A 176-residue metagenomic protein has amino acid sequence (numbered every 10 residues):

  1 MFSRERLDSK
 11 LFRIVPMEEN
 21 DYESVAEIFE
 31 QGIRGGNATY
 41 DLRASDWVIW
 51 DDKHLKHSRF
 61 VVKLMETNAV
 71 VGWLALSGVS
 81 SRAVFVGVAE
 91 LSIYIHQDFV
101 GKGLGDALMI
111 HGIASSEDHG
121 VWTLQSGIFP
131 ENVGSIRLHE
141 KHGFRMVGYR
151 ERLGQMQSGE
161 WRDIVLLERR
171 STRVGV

Functional and structural regions predicted by a protein language model:
L11-V25: A short beta-loop-alpha structural element at the N-terminal edge of CoA-dependent acyl/N-acetyltransferase catalytic
Y22, A26-D52: Conserved GNAT-fold acetyl-CoA-binding loop/helix
L42-D98, M109-I110, R170-T172: Acetyl-CoA-dependent GNAT
A75-G78, Q125-I128, E140, R145-R162: Conserved catalytic-core motifs of GNAT/GCN5-like acyltransferases
V100, S126-I136: Conserved beta-strand-loop-alpha-helix junction that forms the acyl-donor binding cleft
G101-A114, R137-K141: Conserved acetyl-CoA-binding loop-helix of GNAT-fold acetyltransferases
S116-I128: Conserved GNAT acetyl-CoA-binding A-motif
